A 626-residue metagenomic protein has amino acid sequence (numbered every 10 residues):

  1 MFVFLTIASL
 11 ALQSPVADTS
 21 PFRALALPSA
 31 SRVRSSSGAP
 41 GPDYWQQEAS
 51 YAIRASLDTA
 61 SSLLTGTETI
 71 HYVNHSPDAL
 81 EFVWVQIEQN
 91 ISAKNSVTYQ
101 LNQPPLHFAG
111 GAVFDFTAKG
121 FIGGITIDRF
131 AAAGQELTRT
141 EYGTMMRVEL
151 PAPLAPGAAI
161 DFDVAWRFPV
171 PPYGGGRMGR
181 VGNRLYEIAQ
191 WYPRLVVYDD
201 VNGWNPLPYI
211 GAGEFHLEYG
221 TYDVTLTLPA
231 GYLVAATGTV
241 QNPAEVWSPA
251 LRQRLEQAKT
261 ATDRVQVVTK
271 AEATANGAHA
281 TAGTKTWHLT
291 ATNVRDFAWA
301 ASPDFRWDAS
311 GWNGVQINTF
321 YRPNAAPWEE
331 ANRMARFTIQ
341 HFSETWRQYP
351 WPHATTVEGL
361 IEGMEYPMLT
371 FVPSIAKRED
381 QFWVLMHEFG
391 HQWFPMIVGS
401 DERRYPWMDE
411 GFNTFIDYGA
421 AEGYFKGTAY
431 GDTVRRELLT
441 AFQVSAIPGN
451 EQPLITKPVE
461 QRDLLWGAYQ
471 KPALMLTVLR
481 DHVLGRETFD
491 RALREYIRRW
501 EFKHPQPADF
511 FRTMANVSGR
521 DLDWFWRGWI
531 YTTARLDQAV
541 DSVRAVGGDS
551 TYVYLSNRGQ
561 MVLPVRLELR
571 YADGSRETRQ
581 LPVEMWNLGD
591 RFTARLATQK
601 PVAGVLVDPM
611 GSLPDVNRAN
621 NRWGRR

Functional and structural regions predicted by a protein language model:
V16, F22-R34, E48-A49, I87 (+2 more regions): Hydrophobic alpha-helical and helix-loop surface patches within well-folded domains that function as non-catalytic
V16-Q86: Early extracytoplasmic/domain-onset interaction patches
L63, V73, A79, F108-R184 (+5 more regions): A surface-exposed beta-strand-loop module
L64-N74, V164, V224, D549-N557: Short, well-ordered beta-strand segments enriched in hydrophobic/aromatic residues
L80-Q135, I188, P229-Y232, E568-Q580 (+1 more regions): Solvent-exposed beta-hairpin/edge-strand motifs
N95-A109, R167-Y222, P243, G611-R626: Glycine/proline-rich low-complexity spacer/linker segments in large multi-domain proteins
V197-W204, I210-M386, E410, F415: Hydrophobic helix-coil surface modules that form long, contiguous segments used for peptide/substrate interaction
A235-A236, S248, Q538-A539, V543-P609: Beta-strand-rich binding/interaction modules
